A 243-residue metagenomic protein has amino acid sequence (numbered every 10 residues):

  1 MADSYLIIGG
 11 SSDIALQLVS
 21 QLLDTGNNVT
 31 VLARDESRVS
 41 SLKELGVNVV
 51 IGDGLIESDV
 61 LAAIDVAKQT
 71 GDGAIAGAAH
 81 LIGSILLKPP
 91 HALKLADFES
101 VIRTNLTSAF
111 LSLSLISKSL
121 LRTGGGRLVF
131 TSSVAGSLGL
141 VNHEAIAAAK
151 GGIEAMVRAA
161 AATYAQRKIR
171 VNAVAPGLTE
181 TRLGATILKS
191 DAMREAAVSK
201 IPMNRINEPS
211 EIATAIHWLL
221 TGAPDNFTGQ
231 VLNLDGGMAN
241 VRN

Functional and structural regions predicted by a protein language model:
S11, V19: N-terminal Rossmann NAD(P)H-binding glycine-rich loop of SDR-like oxidoreductase domains
P89-P90, K94-I102, A197: Substrate-binding pocket helix/loop in short-chain dehydrogenase/reductase
L113, A149, V157: Active-site helix of classical SDR
K118, A162-T163, D225: Alpha-helical segment proximal to the catalytic Tyr-Lys
S133: Residue(s) in the substrate-gating loop at a strand-loop-helix junction that position the organic substrate next
L138, H217, T228-N243: Short C-terminal tail/terminal secondary-structure segment of NAD(P)H-dependent dehydrogenase/reductase domains
A165, R170, F227-G229: Short, small/polar-rich loop/turn modules that mediate ligand/substrate recognition or access, typified
